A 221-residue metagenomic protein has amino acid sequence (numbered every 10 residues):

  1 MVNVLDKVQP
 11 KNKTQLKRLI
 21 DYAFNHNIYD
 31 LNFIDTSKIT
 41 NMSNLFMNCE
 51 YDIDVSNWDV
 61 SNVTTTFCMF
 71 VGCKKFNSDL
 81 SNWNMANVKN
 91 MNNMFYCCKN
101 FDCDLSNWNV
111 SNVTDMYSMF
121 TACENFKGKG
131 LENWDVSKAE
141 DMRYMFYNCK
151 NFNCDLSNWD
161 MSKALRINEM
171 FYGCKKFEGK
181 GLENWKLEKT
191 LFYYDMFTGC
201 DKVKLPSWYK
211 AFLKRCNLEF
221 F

Functional and structural regions predicted by a protein language model:
M1-F221: Negatively charged
